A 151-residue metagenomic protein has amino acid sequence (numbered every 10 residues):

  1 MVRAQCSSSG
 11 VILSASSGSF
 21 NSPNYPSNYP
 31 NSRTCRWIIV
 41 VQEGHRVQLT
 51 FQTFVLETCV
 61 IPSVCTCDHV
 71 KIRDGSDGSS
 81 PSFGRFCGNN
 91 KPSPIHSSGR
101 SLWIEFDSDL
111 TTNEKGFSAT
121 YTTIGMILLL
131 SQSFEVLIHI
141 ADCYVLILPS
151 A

Functional and structural regions predicted by a protein language model:
M1-Y144, P149-A151: Domain-level representation of secreted and single-pass membrane ectodomains enriched in extracellular protease systems
